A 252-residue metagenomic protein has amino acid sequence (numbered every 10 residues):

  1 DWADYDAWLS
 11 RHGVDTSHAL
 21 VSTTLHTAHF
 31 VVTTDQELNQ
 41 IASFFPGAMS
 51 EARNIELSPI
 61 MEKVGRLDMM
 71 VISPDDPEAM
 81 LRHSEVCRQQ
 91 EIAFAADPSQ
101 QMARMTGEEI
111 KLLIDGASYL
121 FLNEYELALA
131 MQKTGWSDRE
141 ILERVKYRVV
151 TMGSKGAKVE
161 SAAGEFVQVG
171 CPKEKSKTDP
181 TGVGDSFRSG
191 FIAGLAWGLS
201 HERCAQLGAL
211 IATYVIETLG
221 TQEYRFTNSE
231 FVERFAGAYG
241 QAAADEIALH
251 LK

Functional and structural regions predicted by a protein language model:
D1-H29, E233-A242: Substrate-binding N-lobe of the ribokinase-like
S17-S22, V32-M69, S73-P74: Conserved phosphate-binding/catalytic loop of the ribokinase/pfkB sugar-kinase fold
P59, E78-V86, E108-L113, W136 (+1 more regions): A short acidic, amphipathic alpha-helical/loop segment
K63-R66, L81-F94: Glycosyltransferases and closely related glycan-assembly transferases that use nucleotide-activated donors
P74-A79, S99-A103: Short beta->alpha connector loops
R88-A93, S99-Q168: Conserved phosphate/ATP/ADP-binding segment of small-molecule kinases
G135-K252: Conserved phosphate-binding/catalytic region of the ribokinase-like
